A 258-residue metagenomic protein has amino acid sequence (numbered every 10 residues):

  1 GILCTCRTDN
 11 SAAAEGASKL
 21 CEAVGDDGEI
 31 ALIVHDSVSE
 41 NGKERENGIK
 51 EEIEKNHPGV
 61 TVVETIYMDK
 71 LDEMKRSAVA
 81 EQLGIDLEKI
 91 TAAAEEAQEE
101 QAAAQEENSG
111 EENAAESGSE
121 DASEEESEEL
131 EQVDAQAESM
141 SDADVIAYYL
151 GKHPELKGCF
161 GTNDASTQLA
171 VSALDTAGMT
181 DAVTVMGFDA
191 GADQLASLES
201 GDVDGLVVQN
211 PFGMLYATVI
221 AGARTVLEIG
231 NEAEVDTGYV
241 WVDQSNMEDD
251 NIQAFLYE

Functional and structural regions predicted by a protein language model:
G1-E258: A residue-level marker of the well-folded mature domains of exported/periplasmic proteins
